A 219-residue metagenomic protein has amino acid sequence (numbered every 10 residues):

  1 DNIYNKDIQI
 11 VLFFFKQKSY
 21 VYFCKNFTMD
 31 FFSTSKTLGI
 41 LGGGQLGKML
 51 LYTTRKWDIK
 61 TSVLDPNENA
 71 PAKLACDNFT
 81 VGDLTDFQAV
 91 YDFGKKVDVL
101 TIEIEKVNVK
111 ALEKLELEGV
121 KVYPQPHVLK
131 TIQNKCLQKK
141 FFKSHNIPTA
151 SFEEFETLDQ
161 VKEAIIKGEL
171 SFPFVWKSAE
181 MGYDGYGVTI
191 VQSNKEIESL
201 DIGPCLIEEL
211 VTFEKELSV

Functional and structural regions predicted by a protein language model:
D1-D7, N26: Intrinsic-disorder-associated, low-complexity terminal segments enriched in Asp/Asn/His/Tyr and depleted of Lys/Arg
I10, K18-S19, N26: Polybasic, lysine-rich low-complexity intrinsically disordered segments
K25-V128, I132-Q133, L137: ATP-binding N-terminal substructure of ATP-dependent carboxylate-amine bond-forming enzymes
T131-S218: Active-site nucleotide/adenylate-binding loops and adjacent lid/helix of ATP-dependent enzymes
